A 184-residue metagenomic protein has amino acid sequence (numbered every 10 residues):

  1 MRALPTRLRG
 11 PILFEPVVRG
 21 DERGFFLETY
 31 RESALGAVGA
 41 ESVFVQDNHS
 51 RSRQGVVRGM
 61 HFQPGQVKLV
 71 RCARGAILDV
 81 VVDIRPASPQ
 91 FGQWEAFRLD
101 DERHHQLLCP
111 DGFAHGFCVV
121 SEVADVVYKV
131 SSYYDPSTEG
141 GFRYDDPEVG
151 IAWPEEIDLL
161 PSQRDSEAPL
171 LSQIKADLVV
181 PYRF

Functional and structural regions predicted by a protein language model:
M1-H105, V123, V130-F184: Non-catalytic, conserved peripheral segments adjacent to functional cores
L107, H115-V120: Short beta-strand His + acidic residue motifs that chelate non-heme Fe in jelly-roll/DSBH and cupin folds
